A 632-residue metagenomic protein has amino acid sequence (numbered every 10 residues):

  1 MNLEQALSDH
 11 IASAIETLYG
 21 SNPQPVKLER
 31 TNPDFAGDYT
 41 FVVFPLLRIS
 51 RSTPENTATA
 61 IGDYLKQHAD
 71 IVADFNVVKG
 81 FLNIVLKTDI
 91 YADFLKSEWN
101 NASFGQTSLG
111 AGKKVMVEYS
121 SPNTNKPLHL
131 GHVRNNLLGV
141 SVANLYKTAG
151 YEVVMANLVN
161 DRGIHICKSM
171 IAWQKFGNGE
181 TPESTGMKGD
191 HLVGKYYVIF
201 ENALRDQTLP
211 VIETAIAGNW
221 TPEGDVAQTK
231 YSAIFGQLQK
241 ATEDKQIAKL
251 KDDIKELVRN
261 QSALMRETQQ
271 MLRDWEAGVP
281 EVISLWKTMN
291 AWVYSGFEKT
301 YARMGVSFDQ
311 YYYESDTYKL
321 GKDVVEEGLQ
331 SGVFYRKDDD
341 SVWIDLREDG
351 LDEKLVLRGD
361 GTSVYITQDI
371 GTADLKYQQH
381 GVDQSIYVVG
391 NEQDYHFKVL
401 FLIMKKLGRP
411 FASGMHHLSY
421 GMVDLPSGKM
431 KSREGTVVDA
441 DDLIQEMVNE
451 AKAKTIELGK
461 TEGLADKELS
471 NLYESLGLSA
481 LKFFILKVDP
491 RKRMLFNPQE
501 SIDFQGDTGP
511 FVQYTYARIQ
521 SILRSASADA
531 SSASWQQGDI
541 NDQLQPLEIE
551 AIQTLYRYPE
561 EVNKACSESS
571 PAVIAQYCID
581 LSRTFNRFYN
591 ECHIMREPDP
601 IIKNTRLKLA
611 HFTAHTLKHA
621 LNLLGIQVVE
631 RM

Functional and structural regions predicted by a protein language model:
M1-A92, L109-M632: Non-catalytic interaction-recognition regions
I90-G105: Secondary-structure boundary elements
